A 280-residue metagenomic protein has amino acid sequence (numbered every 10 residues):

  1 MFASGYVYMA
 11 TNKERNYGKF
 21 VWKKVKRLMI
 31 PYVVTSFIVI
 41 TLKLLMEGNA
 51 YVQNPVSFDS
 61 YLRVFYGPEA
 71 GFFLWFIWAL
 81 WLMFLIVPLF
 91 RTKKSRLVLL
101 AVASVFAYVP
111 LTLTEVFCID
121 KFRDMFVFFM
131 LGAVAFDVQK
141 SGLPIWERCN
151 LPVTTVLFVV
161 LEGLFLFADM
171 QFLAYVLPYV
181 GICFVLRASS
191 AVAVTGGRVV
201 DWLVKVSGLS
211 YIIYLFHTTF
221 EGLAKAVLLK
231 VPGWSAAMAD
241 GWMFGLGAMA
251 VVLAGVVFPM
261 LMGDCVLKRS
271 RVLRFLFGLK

Functional and structural regions predicted by a protein language model:
Y6-A10, M83, V87-R91, M125-S141 (+3 more regions): Hydrophobic transmembrane alpha-helices
T11-K43, N54-E69, M83, K205-L215 (+1 more regions): Transmembrane alpha-helical segments and their boundary/interface "anchor" motifs in multi-pass integral membrane
V34-T35, V39, K43, M83 (+6 more regions): Alpha-helical transmembrane segments of multipass membrane proteins
V64-W78, L111-L131, G163-F184, I213: Interfacial loop-to-helix transition and helix-capping segments at the boundaries of transmembrane helices
F65-M83, G245-P259: Hydrophobic alpha-helical transmembrane segments
L82-V105, T114, V134-P152: Solvent-exposed interhelical
G142-S210, T219-G222, V227-L228, W234-M238 (+2 more regions): Alpha-helical transmembrane segments and terminal signal-anchor/GPI-anchor hydrophobic tails, characterized by long
A226, K230, K268-K280: Membrane-proximal cytoplasmic C-terminal regulatory module of class A 7TM GPCRs
